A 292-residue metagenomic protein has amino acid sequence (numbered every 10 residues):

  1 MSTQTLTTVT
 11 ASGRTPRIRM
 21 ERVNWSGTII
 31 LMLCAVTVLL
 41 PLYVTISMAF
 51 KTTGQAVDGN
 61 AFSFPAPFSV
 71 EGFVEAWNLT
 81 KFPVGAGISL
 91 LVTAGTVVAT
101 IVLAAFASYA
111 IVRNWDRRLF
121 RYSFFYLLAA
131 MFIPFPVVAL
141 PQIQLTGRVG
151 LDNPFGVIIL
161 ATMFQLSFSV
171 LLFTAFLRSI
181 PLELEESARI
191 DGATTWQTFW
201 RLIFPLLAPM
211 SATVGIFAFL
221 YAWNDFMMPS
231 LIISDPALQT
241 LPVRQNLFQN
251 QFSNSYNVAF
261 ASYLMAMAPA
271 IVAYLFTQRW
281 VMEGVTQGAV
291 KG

Functional and structural regions predicted by a protein language model:
M1-M20: Short, Lys/Arg-rich, polar N-terminal cytosolic tail immediately upstream of the first transmembrane signal-anchor
N24-G292: A structural signal for multi-pass alpha-helical bundles of membrane permease subunits that mediate small-molecule
